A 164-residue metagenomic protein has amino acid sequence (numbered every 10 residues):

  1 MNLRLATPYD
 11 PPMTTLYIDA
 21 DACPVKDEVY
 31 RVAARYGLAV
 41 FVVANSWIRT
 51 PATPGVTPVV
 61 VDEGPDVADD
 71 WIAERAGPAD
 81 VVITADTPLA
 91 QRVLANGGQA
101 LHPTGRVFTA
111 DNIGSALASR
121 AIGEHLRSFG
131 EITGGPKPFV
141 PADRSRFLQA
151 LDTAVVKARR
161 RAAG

Functional and structural regions predicted by a protein language model:
L3-L5: Leucine-biased recognition of intrinsically disordered, low-complexity hydrophobic segments
Y9-G164: Nuclease catalytic cores that cleave nucleic-acid phosphodiester bonds, predominantly acidic two-metal-ion
